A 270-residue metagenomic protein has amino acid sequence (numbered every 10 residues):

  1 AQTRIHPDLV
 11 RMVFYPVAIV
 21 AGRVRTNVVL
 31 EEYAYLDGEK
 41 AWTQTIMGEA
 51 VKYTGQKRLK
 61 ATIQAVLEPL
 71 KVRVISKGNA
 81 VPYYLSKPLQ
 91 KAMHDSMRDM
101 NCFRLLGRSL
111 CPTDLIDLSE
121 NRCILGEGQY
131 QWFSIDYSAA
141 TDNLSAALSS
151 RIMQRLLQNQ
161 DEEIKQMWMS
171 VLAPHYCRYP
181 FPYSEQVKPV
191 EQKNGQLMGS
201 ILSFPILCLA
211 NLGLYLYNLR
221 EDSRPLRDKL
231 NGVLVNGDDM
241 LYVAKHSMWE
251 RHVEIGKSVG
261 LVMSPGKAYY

Functional and structural regions predicted by a protein language model:
A1-Y270: Viral RNA-dependent RNA polymerase
